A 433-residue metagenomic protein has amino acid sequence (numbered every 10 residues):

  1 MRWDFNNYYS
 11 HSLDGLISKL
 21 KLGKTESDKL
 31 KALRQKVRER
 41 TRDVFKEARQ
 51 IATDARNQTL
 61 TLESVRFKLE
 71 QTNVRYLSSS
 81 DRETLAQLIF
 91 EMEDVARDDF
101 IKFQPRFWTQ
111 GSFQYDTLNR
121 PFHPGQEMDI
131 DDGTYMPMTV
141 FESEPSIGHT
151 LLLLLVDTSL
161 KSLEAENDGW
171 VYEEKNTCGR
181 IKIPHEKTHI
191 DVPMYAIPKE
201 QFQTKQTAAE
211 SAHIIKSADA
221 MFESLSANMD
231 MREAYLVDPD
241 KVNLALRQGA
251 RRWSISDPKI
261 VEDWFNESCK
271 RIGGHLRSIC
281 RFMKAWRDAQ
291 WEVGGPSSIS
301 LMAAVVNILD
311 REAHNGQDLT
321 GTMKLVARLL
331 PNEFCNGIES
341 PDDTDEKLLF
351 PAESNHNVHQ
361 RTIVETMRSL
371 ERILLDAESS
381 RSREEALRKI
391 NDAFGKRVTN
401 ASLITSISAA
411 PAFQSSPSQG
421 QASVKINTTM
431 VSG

Functional and structural regions predicted by a protein language model:
M1-E127, V140-L151, I426-G433: N-terminal regions immediately upstream of nucleotidyltransferase
M1-F45, E333-G433: Terminal (often C-terminal) interaction modules
F45-L69, E166-K175, S298-S300, I338-K347 (+1 more regions): Short glycine-rich, low-complexity/disordered patches
L85-W108, Y115, P121, I147-E210: Conserved catalytic core of two-metal-ion nucleotidyltransferases
P105-S146, D263-S297: Extended amphipathic secondary-structure runs
D132, P137-K161, W170, K175 (+2 more regions): C-terminal or late-domain output modules
E174-L329, Q421-G433: Catalytic cores of NTP-dependent nucleotidyl/adenyl transfer enzymes across multiple folds
